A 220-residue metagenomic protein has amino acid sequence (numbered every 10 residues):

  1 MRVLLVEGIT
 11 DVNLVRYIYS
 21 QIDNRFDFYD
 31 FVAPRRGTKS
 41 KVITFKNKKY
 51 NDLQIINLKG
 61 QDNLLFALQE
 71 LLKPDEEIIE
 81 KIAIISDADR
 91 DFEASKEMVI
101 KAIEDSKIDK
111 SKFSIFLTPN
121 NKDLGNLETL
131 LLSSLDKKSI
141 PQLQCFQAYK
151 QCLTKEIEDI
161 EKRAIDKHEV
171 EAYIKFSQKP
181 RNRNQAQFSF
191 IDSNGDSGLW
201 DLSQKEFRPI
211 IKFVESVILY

Functional and structural regions predicted by a protein language model:
M1-V3: Extreme N-terminal starter segment of soluble prokaryotic enzymes
D11-V15: Short N-terminal binding/cap micro-motifs at the start of the first secondary-structure element
Y17-A33, K39-Q54, D62-Y220: C-terminal accessory helical subdomains adjacent to catalytic cores in phosphodiester- and nucleotide-handling enzymes
